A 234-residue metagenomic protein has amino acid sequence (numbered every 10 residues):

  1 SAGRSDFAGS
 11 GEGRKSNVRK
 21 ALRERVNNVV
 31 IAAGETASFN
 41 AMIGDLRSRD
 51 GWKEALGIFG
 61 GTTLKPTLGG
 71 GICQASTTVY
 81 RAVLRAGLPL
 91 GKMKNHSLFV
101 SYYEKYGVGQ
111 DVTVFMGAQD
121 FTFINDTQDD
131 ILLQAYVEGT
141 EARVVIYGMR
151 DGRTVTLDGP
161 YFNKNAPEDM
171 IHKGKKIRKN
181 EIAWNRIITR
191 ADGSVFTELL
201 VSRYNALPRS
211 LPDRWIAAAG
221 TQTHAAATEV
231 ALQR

Functional and structural regions predicted by a protein language model:
S1-R234: Well-ordered beta-sheet/strand-loop patches within structured domains
